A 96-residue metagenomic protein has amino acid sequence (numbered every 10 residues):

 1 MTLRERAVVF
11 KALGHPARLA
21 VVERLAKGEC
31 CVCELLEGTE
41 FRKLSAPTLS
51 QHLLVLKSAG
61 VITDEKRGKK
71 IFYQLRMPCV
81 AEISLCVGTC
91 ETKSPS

Functional and structural regions predicted by a protein language model:
M1, F41-R42, I62-D64: Alpha-helical interaction segments
M1-R6, E23-K27, M77-S96: Amphipathic alpha-helical dimerization/coiled-coil segments that flank or bridge DNA-binding/regulatory modules
K11-A12, P16-T48, K69-C79: N-terminal helix-turn-helix DNA-binding core of bacterial DNA-binding proteins
E37, S58, T89-T92: Regular, well-ordered alpha-helical segments
H52-L54: Short, hydrophobic-biased segments on the C-terminal half of alpha helices that form "recognition helices"
K57-R67, Q74: Beta-hairpin "wing" of winged helix-turn-helix
